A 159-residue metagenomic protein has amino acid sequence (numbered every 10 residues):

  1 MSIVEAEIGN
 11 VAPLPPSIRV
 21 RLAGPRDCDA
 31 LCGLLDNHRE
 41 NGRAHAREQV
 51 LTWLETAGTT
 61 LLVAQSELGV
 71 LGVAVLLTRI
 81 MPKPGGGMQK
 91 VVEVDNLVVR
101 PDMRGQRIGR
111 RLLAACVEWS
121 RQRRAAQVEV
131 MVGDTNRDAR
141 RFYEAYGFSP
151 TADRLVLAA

Functional and structural regions predicted by a protein language model:
I18-L31: A short beta-loop-alpha structural element at the N-terminal edge of CoA-dependent acyl/N-acetyltransferase catalytic
C28, C32-H45: Helix-loop element at the rim of GNAT/NAT acetyltransferase active sites that forms part of the acceptor-substrate
G42-V63, P82: Active-site rim helix/loop that mediates acceptor-substrate recognition in acyltransferases
V63, G69-T78, E93, V98: Conserved beta-strand in the GNAT
G87-P101, D153: Conserved acetyl-CoA binding element of GNAT-fold acetyltransferases
V99, G105-E118, E144-A145: Conserved acetyl-CoA-binding loop-helix of GNAT-fold acetyltransferases
R110, Q122, D134-A152, L157: Conserved active-site alpha-helix within GNAT-family acetyltransferase domains
S120-M131: Conserved GNAT acetyl-CoA-binding A-motif
